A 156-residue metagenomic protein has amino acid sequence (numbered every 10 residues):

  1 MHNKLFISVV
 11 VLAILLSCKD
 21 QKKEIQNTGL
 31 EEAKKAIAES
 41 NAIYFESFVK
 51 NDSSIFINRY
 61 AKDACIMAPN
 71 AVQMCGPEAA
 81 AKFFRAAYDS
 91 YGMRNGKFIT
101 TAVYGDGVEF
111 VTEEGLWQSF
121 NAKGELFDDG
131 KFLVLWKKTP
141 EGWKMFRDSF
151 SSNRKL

Functional and structural regions predicted by a protein language model:
M1-T28: Bacterial Sec-dependent N-terminal signal peptides
C18-N58, L156: Short, low-complexity N-terminal intrinsically disordered segments enriched in polar/charged residues
E32-A36, S53-E109: A solvent-exposed, acidic/Ser-Thr-rich amphipathic alpha-helical stretch
N70, G115-W117, S149: A mature extracytoplasmic/lumenal domain signature
F84, F98-V103, G115-S119, K131-K137: Hydrophobic/aromatic beta-strand elements that line small-molecule binding cavities or substrate pockets in beta-rich
Y91, S119-L126: Short, cysteine-centered beta-strand-loop-beta hairpins and adjacent loop/turn segments enriched in charged/polar
V103-F110, G124, K137-K144: A short, structured loop/turn motif at beta-sheet edges
D129-R154: Short beta-strand edge/turn micro-motifs at domain boundaries
